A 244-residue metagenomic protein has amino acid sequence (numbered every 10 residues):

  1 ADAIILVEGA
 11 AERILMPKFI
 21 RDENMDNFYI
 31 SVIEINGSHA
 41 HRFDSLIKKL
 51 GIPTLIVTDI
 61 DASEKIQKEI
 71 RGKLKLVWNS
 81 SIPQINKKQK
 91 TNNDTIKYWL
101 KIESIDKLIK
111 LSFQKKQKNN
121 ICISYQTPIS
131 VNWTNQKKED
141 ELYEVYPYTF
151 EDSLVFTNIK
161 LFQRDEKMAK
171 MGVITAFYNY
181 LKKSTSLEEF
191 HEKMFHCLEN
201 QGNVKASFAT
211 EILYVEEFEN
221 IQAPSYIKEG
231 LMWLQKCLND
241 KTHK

Functional and structural regions predicted by a protein language model:
A1-K244: Acidic, divalent-metal-binding catalytic cores of TOPRIM and closely related two-metal-ion phosphodiester/pyrophosphate
